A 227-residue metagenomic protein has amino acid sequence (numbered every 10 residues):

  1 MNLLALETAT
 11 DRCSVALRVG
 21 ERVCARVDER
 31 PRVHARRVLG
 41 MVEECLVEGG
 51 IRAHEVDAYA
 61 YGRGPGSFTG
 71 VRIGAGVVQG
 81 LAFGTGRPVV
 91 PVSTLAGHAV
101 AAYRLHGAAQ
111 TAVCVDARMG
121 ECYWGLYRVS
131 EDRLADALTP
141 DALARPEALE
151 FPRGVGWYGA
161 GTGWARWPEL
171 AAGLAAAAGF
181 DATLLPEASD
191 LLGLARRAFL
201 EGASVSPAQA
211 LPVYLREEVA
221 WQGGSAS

Functional and structural regions predicted by a protein language model:
M1-P65, L185: N-terminal beta-alpha supersecondary unit
A9-R12, G120, A208-Q209: Short, basic and Ser/Thr-rich N-terminal targeting/leader segments
R32, R36-L39, G161, A182-G193 (+2 more regions): Electropositive phosphate-/nucleotide-binding environments in soluble metabolic enzymes
V33, P88-P186, L200, Y214 (+1 more regions): Surface "functional belts" at beta-alpha junctions
C45-G49, G84, A102, L191-F199: Stable alpha-helical structural segments in soluble proteins, enriched in small hydrophobic residues
A60-T94: DPxDG-like acidic metal-binding loop motif
S206, L211-S227: Acidic two-metal-ion nuclease catalytic site recognized across multiple nuclease folds, prominently DnaQ/RNase D-T
